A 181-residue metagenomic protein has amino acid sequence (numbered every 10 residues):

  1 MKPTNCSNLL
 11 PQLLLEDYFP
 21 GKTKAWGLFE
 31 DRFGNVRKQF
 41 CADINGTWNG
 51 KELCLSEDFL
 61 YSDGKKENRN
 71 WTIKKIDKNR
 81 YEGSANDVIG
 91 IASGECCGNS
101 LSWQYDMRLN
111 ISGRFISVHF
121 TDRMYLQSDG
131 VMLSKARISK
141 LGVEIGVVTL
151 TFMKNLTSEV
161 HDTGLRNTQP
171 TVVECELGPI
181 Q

Functional and structural regions predicted by a protein language model:
M1-R37, T47-N49, V147, M153-Q181: Amphipathic/hydrophobic helical signal segments and adjacent flexible N-terminal regions that mediate secretion
P3-T4, A42, W48-N49, D122 (+1 more regions): Sequence-level preference for short, compositionally simple segments enriched in small aliphatic or small polar residues
T4, L10, L14, G21 (+6 more regions): Generic alpha-helix detector with strongest preference for long hydrophobic helices that associate with membranes
Q12-L13, K65, C97, H119: Generic detection of intrinsically disordered/low-complexity segments and helix-coil linkers/edges
F19, A42, V118-F120: Hydrophobic core residues within well-ordered beta-strands of beta-rich domains
W26, E30-I111: Central antiparallel beta-sheet cores of small beta-barrel/beta-sandwich binding domains
Y81-Q181: Beta-sheet ligand-binding and adhesion/scaffold domains
